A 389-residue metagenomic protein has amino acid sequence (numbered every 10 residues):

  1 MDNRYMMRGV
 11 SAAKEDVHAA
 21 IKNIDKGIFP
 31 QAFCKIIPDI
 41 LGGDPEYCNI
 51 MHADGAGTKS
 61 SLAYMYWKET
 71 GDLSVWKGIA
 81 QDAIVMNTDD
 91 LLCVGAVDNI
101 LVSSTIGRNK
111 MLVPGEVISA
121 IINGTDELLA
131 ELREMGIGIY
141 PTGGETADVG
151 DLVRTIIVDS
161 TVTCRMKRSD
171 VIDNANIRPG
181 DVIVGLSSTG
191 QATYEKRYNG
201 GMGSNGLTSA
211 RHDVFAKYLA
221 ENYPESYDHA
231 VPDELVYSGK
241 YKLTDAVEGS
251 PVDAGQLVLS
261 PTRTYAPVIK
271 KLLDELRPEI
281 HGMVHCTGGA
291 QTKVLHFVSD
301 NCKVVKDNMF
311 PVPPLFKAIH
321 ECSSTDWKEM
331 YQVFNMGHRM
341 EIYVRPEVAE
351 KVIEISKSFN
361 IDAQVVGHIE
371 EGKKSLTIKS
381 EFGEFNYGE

Functional and structural regions predicted by a protein language model:
M1-E389: Helix-biased detector of long, well-ordered alpha-helical tracts
